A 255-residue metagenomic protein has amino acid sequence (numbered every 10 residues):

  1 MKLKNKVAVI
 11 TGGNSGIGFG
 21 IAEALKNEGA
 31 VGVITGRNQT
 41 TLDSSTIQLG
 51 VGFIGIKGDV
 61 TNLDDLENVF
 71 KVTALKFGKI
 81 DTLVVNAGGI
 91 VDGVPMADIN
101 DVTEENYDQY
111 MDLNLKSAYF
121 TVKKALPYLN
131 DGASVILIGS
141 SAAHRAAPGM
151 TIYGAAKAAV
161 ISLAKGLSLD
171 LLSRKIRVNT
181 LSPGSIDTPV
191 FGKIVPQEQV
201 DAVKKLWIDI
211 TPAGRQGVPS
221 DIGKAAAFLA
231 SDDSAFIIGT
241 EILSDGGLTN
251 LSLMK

Functional and structural regions predicted by a protein language model:
V7, N14-G16: Conserved glycine-rich cofactor-binding loop
D81, N100-Y119, I136, V160 (+1 more regions): Catalytic Tyr-X3-Lys loop
I90-D108, P127, G149-I152: Conserved mid-core segment of classical short-chain dehydrogenase/reductases
M96, A227, I238-K255: Short C-terminal tail/terminal secondary-structure segment of NAD(P)H-dependent dehydrogenase/reductase domains
V122, A156, A164: Active-site helix of classical SDR
P127, L169-S173, A235: Alpha-helical segment proximal to the catalytic Tyr-Lys
S140: Residue(s) in the substrate-gating loop at a strand-loop-helix junction that position the organic substrate next
V178, P183-K193: Short, flexible catalytic-loop segment of classical short-chain dehydrogenase/reductase
